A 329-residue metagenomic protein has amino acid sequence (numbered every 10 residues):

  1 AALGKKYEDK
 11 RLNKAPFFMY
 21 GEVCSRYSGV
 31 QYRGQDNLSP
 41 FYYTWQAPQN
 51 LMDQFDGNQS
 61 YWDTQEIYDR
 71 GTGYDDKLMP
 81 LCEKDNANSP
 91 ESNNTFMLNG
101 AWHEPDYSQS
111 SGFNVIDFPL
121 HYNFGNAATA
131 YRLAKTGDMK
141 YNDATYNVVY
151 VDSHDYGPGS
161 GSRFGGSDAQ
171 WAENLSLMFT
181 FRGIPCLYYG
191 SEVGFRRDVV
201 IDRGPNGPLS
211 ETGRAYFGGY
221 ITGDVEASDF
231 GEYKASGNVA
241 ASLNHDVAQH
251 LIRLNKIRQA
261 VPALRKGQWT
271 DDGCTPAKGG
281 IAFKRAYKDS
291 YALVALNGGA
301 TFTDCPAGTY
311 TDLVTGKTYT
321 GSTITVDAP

Functional and structural regions predicted by a protein language model:
A1-D143, N147, S167-D168, L177 (+6 more regions): Active-site-proximal helices and loops of the catalytic beta/alpha 8
Y20-G21, Y150, C186-Y189: A structural signal for short, well-ordered beta-strand segments and their strand-loop junctions that often border
V23-S25, D152-D155, R182, Y287: Short, flexible loop/turn elements at secondary-structure junctions
H154, L254, Y310, P329: A residue-level signal for conserved active-site and pocket-lining positions in enzyme catalytic cores
S160-G165: Short, solvent-exposed helix-loop connector elements
E173-N174: Short, hydrophobic/aromatic alpha-helical segments in well-folded domains
F179-S191: C-terminal substrate/ligand-recognition segments
T320-P329: C-terminal beta-strand-rich structural cap/linker in extracellular carbohydrate-active enzymes
